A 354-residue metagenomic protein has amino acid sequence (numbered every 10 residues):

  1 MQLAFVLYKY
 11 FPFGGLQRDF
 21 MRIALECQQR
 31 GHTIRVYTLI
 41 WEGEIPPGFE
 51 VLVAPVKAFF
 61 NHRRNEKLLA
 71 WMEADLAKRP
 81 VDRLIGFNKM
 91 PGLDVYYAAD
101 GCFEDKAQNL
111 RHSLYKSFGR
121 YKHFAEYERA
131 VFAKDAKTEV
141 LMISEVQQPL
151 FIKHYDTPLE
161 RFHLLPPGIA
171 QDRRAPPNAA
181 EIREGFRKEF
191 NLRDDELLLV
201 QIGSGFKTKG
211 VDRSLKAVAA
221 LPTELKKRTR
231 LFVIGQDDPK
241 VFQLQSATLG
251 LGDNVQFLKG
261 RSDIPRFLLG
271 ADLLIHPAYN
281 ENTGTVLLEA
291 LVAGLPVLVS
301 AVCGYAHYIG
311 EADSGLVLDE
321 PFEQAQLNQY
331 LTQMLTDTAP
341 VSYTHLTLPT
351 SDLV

Functional and structural regions predicted by a protein language model:
R18-R22, L197, Q201-A220: A conserved mid-protein helix/loop that constitutes part of the nucleotide-sugar donor-binding site
L39-W41, I169, I202-F206, T229-Q243: Glycosyltransferase donor-sugar binding loop
R120-I143, P149, H154: Membrane-proximal helix-turn-helix segments that form the acceptor-binding/catalytic region of lipid-linked
F242-G260: Nucleotide-activated donor-binding/catalytic signature segment of Leloir-type glycosyltransferases, i.e., the conserved
Y279: Aromatic "clamp/platform" in nucleotide-sugar-dependent glycosyltransferases that forms part of the donor/acceptor
P296-S300: Short hydrophobic beta-strand element within catalytic cores of glycosyltransferases and related nucleotide-activated
A306-T332, T338: Change "using UDP/GDP/dTDP sugars" to "using nucleotide sugars
T344-T350: Conserved small/polar residues in nucleotide/adenosyl-binding loops
